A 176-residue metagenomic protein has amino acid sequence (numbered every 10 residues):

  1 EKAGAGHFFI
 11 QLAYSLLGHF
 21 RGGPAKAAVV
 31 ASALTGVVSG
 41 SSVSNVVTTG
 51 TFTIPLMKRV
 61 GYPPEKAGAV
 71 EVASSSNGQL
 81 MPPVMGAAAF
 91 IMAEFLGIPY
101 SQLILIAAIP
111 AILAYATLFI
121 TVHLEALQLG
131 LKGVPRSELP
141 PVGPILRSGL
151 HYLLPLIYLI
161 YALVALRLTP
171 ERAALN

Functional and structural regions predicted by a protein language model:
E1-H7, L175: Core transmembrane alpha-helical segments of multi-pass membrane transporters/permeases
G6-S15, F52-L56, G97, A126-P140: Flexible loop linkers connecting adjacent transmembrane helices in multi-pass alpha-helical membrane transporters
I10-G78, A88: Hydrophobic transmembrane alpha-helices that form the pore/transport pathway of multi-pass ion and small-solute
G23-A27, Q79-M85, S148-L156: Short hydrophobic alpha-helical membrane-embedded segments
A33, S75, E94, P110-A111 (+1 more regions): Residue-level recognition of pore/gate-forming positions within transmembrane alpha-helices of multi-pass
A93-I109: Helix-coil boundary and interhelical linker segments in multi-pass alpha-helical membrane proteins
L105-N176: Long, contiguous bundles of hydrophobic transmembrane helices that form the permeation core of multi-pass
